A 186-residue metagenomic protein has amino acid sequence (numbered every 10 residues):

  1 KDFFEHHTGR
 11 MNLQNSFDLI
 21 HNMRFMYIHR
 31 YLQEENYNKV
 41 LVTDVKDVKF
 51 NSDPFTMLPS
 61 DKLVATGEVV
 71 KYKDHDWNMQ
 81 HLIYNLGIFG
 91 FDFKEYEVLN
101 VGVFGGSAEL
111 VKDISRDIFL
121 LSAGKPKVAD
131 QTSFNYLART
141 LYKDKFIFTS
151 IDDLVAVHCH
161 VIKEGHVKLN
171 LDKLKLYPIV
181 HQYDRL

Functional and structural regions predicted by a protein language model:
K1-N38: Active-site-proximal specificity loops/subdomain of glycosyltransferases
F4-T8, D74-W77, A156-H166: Short, solvent-exposed polar/charged micro-motifs at secondary-structure junctions
S16-L19, I28, E35, F50-N51 (+4 more regions): Membrane-interface amphipathic segments in extracytoplasmic regions
F25-I28, G90-F91, G165-H166: Eukaryotic intrinsically disordered and solvent-exposed regulatory patches
F25-W77: GT-A fold catalytic core of metal-dependent nucleotide-sugar glycosyltransferases, centered on the diacidic
N78-E95: Short, flexible, basic/aromatic active-site loop/helix in glycosyltransferases
F93-L186: Catalytic core and acceptor-binding pocket of nucleotide-sugar-dependent glycosyltransferases
